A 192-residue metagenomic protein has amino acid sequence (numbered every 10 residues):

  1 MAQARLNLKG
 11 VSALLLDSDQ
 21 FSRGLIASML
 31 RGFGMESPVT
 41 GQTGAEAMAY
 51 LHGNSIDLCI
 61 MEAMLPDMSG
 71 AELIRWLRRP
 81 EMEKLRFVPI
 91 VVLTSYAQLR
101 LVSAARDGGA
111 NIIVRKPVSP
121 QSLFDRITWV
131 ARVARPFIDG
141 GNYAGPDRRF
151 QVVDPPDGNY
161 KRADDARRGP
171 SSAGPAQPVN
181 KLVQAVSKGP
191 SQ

Functional and structural regions predicted by a protein language model:
Q20-Q42: Two-component/phosphorelay signaling modules centered on CheY-like receiver
A27, E72, R86, A97-I112 (+2 more regions): Alpha4 helix (beta4-alpha4-beta5 surface) of REC/receiver domains from two-component response regulators
T40-L58: Acidic, metal-coordinating helix/loop segments flanking the phosphotransfer/catalytic sites of two-component signaling
E62-M64, T94: Active-site residues of response regulator receiver
P66-D67, Q98: The feature encodes the CheY-like receiver
S69-L85: Short amphipathic alpha-helix used as the core "switch/output" element in two-component signaling
R100, V118-A131, R135, D139-G141: C-terminal output helix
R132-Q192: CheY-like receiver
